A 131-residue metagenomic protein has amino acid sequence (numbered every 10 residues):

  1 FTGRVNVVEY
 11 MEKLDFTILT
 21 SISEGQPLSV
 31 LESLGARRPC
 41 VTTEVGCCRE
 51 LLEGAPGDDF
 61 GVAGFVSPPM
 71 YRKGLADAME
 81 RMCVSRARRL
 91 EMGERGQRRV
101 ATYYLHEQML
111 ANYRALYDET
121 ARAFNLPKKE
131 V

Functional and structural regions predicted by a protein language model:
F1-R4, Y10: Active-site donor-binding acidic/aromatic loop of nucleotide-activated sugar and phosphosugar transferases involved
D15, R37: A short alpha->beta transition loop at the rim of the catalytic pocket in nucleotide-sugar-dependent
I22: Aromatic "clamp/platform" in nucleotide-sugar-dependent glycosyltransferases that forms part of the donor/acceptor
P27-V30, C48: Short glycine/serine-rich donor-binding loops of glycosyltransferases
P39-T42, C47-L52: Short hydrophobic beta-strand element within catalytic cores of glycosyltransferases and related nucleotide-activated
G54-R72, M82-R86: Conserved acidic donor-binding segment of nucleotide-sugar-dependent glycosyltransferases
R81, R88-T102, M109-A115: A short, well-ordered alpha-helix in the C-terminal region of glycosyltransferases
H106-V131: C-terminal alpha-helical cap of glycosyltransferases
